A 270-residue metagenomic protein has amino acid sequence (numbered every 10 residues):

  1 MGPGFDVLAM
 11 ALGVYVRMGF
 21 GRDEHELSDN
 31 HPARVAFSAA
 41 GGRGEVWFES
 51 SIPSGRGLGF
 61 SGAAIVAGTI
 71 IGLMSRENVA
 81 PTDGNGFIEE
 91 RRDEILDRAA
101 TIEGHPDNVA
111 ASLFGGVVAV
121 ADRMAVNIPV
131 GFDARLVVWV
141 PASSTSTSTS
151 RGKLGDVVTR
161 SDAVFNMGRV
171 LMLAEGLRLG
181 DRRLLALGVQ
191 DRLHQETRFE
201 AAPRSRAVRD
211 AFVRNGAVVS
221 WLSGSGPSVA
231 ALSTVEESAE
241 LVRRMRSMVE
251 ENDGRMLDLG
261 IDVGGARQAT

Functional and structural regions predicted by a protein language model:
M1, A9-L12, G57, I102-G104 (+6 more regions): Solvent-exposed alpha-helices and their adjacent loops that cap or buttress functional pockets in soluble metabolic
M1-R56, I70-E90, I261-G264, Q268-T270: ATP-binding N-lobe of GHMP and related small-molecule kinases
A11, S112-G115, A121, V138-A142 (+1 more regions): Short beta-strand segments
V14, G116, V140-T145, R192-L193 (+2 more regions): Glycine-rich beta-alpha junction loops
R22, D122, P141, A231-V235: Short beta-strand-to-loop capping motifs
G42-N127: Gly/Ser-rich oxyanion-binding loop with an adjacent helix/lid that shapes the negatively charged ligand pocket
V138-E200: Active-site rim beta-loop-alpha module in soluble metabolic enzymes
L177-T270: Glycine-rich, charge-dense phosphate/pyrophosphate-binding loop(s) and the adjacent flexible "lid"/catalytic subdomain
